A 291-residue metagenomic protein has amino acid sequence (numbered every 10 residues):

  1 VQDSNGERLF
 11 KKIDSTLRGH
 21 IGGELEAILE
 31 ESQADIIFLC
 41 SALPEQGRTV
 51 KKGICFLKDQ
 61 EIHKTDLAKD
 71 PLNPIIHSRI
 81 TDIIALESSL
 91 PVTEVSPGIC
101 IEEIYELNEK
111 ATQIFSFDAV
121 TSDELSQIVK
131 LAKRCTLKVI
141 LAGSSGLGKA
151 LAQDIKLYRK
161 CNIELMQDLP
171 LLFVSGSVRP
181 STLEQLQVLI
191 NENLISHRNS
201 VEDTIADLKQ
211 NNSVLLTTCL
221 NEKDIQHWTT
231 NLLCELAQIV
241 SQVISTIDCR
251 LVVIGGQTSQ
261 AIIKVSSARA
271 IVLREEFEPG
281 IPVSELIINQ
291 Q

Functional and structural regions predicted by a protein language model:
Q2-L9, I13-Q127: Cap/lid and interdomain-hinge subdomains that line or gate substrate/regulatory clefts in soluble alpha/beta enzymes
L9-K12, I37-S41, V92-P97, F115-A119 (+6 more regions): General beta-strand structural signal in soluble alpha/beta enzymes
D14-G22, P44-Q46, V120-D123, S145-K149 (+2 more regions): Gly/Ser/Thr-rich loops at beta-strand to alpha-helix junctions that form or flank small-molecule/cofactor-binding
R18-G19, A27, H227-T229, I262-R269: Short glycine/threonine-rich loop-to-helix capping motif typified by GTGT followed within a few residues by an Asp-Pro
S144-L169, E275-Q291: Short, flexible loop segments at boundaries between secondary-structure elements
N162-I239: Redox- and metal-dependent alpha/beta enzyme cores, enriched for Fe-S-associated oxidoreductases and cofactor-handling
H227-Q257, I263: Extended C-terminal subregions enriched in glycine
D248, Q257-Q291: Conserved, well-ordered active-site substructure
